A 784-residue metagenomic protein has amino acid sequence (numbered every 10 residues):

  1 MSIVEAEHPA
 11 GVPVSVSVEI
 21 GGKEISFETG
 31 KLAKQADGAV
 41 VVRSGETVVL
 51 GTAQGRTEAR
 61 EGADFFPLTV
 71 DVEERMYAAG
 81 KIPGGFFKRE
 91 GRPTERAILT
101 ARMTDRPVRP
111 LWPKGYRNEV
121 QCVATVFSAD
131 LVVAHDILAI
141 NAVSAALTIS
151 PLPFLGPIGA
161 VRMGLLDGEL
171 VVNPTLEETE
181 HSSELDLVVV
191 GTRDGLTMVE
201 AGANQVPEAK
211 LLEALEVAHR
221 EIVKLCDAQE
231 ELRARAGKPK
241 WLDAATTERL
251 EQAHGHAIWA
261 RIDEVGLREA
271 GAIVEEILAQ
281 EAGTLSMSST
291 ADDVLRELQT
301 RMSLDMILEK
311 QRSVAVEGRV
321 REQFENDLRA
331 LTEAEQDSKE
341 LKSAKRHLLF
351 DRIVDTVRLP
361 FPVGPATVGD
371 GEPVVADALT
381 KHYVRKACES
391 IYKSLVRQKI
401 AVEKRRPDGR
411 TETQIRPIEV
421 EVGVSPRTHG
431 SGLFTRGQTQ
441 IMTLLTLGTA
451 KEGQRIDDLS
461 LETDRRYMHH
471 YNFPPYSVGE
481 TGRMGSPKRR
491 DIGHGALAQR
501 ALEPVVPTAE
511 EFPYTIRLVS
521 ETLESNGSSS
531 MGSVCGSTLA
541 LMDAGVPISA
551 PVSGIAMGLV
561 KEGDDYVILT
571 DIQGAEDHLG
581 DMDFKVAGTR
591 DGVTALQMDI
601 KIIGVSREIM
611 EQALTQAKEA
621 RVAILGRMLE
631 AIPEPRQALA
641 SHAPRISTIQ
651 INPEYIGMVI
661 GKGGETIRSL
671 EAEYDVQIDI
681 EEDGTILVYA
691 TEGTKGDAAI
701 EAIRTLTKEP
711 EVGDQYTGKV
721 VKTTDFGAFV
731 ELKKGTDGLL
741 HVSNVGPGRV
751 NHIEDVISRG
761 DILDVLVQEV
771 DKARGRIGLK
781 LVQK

Functional and structural regions predicted by a protein language model:
S2-R56, K240-W241, A245-S460, P644-M658 (+2 more regions): Extended amphipathic alpha-helical scaffolds
S2-S15, I20-K23, D37, V48 (+11 more regions): Alpha/propeptide regions of enzymes that mature by internal proteolysis
E24, A36-Q121, V126-V133, R193 (+6 more regions): Glycine-rich, flexible beta-strand/loop modules in the N-terminal catalytic cores of phosphate-handling
R106-K114, I149, T449-E452, P474-G479 (+11 more regions): Conserved helix-loop functional segments at active or binding sites
A124-V126, T197-G202, H256, F324-T332 (+6 more regions): Short, hydrophobic beta-strand segments
P151-G283, M287-A291, L298, M302-L328 (+1 more regions): Mobile "lid/hinge" segments at catalytic clefts and subdomain interfaces of large enzymes
A236-E248, A623-I649, D697-T717: Long, charged amphipathic helices and adjacent flexible linkers at domain junctions
H642-I646, N652-K784: Single-stranded RNA-binding regions, centering on S1/OB-family and related RNA-binding modules
